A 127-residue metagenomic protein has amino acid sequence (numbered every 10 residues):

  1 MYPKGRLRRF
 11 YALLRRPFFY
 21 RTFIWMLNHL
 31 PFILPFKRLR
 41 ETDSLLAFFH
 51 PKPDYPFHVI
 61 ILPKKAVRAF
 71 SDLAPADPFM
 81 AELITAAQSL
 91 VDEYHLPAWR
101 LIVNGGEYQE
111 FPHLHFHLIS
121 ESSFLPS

Functional and structural regions predicted by a protein language model:
M1-S127: HIT superfamily nucleotide-processing domains
